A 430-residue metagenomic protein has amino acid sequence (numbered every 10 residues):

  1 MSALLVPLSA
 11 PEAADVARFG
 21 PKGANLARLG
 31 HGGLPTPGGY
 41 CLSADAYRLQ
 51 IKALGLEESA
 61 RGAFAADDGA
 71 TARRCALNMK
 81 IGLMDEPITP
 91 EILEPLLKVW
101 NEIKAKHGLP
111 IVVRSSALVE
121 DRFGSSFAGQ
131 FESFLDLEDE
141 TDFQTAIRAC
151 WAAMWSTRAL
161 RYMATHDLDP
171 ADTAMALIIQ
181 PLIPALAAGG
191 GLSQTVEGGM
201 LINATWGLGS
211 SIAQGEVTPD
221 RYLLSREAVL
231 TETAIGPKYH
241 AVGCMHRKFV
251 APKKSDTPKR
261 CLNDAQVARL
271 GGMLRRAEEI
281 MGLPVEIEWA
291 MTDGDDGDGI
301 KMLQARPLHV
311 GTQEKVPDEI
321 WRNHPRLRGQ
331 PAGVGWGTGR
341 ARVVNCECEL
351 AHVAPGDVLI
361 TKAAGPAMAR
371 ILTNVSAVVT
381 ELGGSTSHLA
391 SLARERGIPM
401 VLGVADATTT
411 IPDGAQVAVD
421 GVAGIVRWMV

Functional and structural regions predicted by a protein language model:
M1-I178, A187, L262-A265, E278 (+7 more regions): N-terminal beta-alpha lobe that positions the nucleotide/phosphoryl donor in ATP/NTP-coupled carboxylate activation
A13, S43, L118-E120, E132 (+13 more regions): Short, glycine-/Ser/Thr-/acidic-enriched flexible segments
L42-G62, R226, K238-H246, E279-N323 (+1 more regions): Terminal amphipathic helices with adjacent charged low-complexity linkers/tails
E57, I212, V310-T312, W336-V353 (+2 more regions): Acidic, glycine-rich flexible loop/linker segments
R114, S125, L135-D136, A146-I147 (+4 more regions): Beta-strand scaffold of nucleotide-dependent catalytic cores
N203-E286, M291-G294: Conserved catalytic alpha/beta cores of large enzymes that bind or transform nucleotide phosphates and polynucleotides
